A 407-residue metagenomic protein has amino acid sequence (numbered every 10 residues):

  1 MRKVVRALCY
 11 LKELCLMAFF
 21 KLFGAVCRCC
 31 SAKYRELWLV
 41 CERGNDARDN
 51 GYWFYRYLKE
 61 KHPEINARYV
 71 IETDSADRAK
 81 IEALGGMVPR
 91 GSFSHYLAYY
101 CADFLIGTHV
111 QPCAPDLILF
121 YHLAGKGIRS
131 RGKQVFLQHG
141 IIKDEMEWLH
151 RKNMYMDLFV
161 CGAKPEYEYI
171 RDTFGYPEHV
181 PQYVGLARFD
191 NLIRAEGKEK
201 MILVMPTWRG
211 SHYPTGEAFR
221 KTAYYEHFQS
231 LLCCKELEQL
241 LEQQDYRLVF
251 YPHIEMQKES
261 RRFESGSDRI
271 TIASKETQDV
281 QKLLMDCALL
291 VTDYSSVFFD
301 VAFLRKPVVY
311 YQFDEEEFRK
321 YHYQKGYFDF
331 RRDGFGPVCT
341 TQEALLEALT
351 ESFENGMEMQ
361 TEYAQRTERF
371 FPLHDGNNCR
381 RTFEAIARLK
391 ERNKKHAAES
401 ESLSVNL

Functional and structural regions predicted by a protein language model:
M1-V5, C9-Y10, F23-R28, Y246 (+1 more regions): C-terminal amphipathic helix plus adjacent low-complexity, charged tail appended to glycosyltransferase catalytic
G24-G44: Nucleotide-activated donor-dependent transferases that construct or modify glycoconjugates
L37-L192: Active-site and donor-binding regions of nucleotide-sugar-utilizing enzymes
D49-Y55, A187-F263, C339: Conserved catalytic-core segment of nucleotide-activated headgroup transferases in glycan assembly
E64-Y69, M154-F159, R247-L248, D286-L289 (+1 more regions): Short active-site oxyanion
P89-L97, I254-F299: Donor nucleotide-activated moiety binding/catalytic core segment of transferases that use nucleotide-activated donors
I118-H139, K221-S230, K306-E317: A short, gly/pro- and small-residue-rich
F263-S265, S296-F370: Catalytic binding pocket for nucleotide-activated donors in carbohydrate/polymer assembly enzymes
